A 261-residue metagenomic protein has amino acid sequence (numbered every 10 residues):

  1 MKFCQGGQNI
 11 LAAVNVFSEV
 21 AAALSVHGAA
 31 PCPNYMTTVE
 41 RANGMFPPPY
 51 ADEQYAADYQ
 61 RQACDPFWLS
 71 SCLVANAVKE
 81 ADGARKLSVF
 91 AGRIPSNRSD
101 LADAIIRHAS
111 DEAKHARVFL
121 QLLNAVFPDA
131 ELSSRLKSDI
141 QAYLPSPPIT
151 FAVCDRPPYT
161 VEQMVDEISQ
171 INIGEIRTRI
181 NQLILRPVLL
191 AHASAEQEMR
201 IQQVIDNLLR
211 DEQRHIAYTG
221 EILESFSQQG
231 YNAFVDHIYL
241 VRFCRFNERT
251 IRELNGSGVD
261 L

Functional and structural regions predicted by a protein language model:
K2-L261: Non-heme di-metal
